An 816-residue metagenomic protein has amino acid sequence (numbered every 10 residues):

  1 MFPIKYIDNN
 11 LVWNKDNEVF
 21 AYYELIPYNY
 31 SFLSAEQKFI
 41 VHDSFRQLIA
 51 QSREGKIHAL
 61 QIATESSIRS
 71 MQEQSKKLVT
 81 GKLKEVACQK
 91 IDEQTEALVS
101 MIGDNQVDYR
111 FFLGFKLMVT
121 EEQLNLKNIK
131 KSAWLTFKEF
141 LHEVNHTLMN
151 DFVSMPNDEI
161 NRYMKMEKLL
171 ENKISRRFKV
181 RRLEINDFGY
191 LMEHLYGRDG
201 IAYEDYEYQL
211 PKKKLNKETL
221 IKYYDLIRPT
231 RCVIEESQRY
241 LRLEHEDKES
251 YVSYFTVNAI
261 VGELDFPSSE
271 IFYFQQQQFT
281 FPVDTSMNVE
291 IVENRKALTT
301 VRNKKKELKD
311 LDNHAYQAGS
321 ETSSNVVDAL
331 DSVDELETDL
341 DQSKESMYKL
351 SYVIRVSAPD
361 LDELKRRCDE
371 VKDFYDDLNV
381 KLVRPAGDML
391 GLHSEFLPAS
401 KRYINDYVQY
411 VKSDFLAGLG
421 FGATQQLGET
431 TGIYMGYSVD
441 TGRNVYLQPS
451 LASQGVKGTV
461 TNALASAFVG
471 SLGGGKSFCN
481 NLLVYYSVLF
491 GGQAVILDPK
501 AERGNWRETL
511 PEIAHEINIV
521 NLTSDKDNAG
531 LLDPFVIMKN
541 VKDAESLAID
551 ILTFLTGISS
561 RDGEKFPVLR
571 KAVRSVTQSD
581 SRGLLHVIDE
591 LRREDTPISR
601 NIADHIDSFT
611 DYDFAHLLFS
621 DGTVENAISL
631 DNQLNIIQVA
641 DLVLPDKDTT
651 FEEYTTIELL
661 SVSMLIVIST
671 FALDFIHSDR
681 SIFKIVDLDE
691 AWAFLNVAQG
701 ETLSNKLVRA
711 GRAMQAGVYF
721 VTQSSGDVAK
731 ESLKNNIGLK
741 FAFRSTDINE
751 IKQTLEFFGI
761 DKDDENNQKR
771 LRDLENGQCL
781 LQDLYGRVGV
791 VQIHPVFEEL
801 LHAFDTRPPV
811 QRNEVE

Functional and structural regions predicted by a protein language model:
M1-Y410, G420-F421: Extended, folded cores of ATP/NTP-driven motor/assembly subunits in large transport and secretion machines
A35-R53, Q276-F279, V292-T299, V380-K381 (+5 more regions): P-loop NTPase motor domains
R53-K56, Y109, F490-G492, I517 (+2 more regions): Short glycine-/polar-rich loops that comprise or flank the Walker A/P-loop and associated switch/sensor motifs
L60-S75, G81-K82, D92, I102 (+1 more regions): Switch/coupling segment of Walker-type NTPase motor domains
S100-M101, N540-H586, A729-E816: P-loop NTPase motor core of the ASCE superfamily
N125, V439-V445, S450-A452, K457-G470 (+3 more regions): Charge-patterned, long linear interaction tracts outside catalytic cores
D312-H314, S450-G474, F478-V484, L497-G504 (+3 more regions): Conserved P-loop NTPase motor cores
